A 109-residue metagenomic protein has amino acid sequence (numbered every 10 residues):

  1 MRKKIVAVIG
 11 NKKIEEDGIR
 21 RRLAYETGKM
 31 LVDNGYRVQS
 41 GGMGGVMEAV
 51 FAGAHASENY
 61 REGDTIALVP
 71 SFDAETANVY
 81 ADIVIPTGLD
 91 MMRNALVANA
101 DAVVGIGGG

Functional and structural regions predicted by a protein language model:
M1, I19-A24: Short hydrophobic/aromatic-rich motifs at helix boundaries and adjacent loops
R2-D17, N34: Generic N-terminal amphipathic, Lys/Arg-enriched alpha-helix
I5, R37, D64: Residues at the starts of beta-strands that form the adenosine-phosphate
A7-V8, S40, A67: Structural beta-sheet core signal
K13-R20, Q39-G42, A102-G109: Short, glycine-rich nucleotide/cofactor-binding loops
Y25, K29-V32, G44-G109: Acidic/glycine-enriched connector segments
